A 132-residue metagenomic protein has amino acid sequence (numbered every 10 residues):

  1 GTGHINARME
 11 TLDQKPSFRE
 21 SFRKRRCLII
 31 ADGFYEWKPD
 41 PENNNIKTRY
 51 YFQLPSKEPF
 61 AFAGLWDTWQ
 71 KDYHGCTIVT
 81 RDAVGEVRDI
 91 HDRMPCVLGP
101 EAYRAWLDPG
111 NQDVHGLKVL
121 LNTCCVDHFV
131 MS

Functional and structural regions predicted by a protein language model:
G1-S132: Short linear sequence motif anchored by a di-proline
